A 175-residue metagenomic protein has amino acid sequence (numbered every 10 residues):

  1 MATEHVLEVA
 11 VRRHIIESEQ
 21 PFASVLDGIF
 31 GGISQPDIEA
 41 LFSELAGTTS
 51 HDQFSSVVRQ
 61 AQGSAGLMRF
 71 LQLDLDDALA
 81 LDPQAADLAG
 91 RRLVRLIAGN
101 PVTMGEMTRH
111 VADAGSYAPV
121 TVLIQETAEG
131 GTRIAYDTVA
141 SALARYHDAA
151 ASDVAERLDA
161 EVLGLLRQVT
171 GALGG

Functional and structural regions predicted by a protein language model:
M1-S64: Charge-rich, low-complexity N-terminal segments
A23, A98-P101, A118, A149-S152 (+1 more regions): Short, amphipathic alpha-helical segments
S24, A78-L79, T103-E106, A144: Short, surface-exposed beta-strand/loop "edge" segments at domain boundaries and coil↔beta transitions
G32, P36, A114, E161 (+1 more regions): Conserved short hydrophobic interaction patches
G63-A98: Helix-adjacent hinge/juxtasegments
R91-A128: Short, internal acidic amphipathic alpha-helical interface segments that mediate docking to partner proteins
I124-Y146: Beta-strand/loop substructures that line and gate deep hydrophobic ligand-binding cavities in soluble
Y146-G175: Well-ordered alpha/beta subsegment
